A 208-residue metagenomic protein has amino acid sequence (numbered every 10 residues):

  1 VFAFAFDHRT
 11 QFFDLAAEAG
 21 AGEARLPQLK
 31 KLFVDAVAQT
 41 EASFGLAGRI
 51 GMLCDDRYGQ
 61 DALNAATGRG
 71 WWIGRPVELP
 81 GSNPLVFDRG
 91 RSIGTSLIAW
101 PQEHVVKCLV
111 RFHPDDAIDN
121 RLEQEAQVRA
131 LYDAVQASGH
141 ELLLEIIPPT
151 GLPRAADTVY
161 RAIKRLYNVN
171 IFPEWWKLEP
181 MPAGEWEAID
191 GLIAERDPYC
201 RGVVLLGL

Functional and structural regions predicted by a protein language model:
V1-I118, F172, R201: Alpha/beta catalytic barrel-like cores
F4, E145, W176: Conserved, mostly hydrophobic/aromatic
L29, F33, S92-L97, Q124-L131 (+2 more regions): A general structural detector for well-ordered alpha-helical segments in enzyme core domains, enriched
V37-A42, N64, V128-Q136, D190-P198: Surface-exposed amphipathic alpha-helices with a cationic face
L63-A66, F87, L152-Y167, P182-E195: Distinct, well-ordered alpha-helical segments
V86-D88, T150, L205-L208: Short, intrinsically disordered, charge-balanced linker/junction segments flanking boundaries in proteins
L109-A117, Q124-I171: Conserved anion-binding
W175, E179-L208: Catalytic-face loop-and-helix region of soluble metabolic enzyme cores
